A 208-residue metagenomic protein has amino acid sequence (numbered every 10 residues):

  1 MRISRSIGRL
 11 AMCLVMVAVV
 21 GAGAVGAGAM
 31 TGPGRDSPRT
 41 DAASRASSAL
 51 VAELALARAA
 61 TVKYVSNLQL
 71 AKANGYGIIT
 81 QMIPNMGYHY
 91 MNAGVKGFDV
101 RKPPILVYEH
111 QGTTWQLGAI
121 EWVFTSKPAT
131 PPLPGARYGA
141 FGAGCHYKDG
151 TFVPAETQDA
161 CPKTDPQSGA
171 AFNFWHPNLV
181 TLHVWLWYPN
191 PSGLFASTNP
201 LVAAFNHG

Functional and structural regions predicted by a protein language model:
R2-A11: Bacterial N-terminal signal peptides that target proteins for export
A11-G23: Bacterial N-terminal signal peptides
A22-V25, P38: Intrinsically disordered, low-complexity regions of eukaryotic proteins
A24-P33: Sec-dependent signal peptide cleavage junction
G32-G208: Primary mode marks residue(s) on the alpha4-beta5-alpha5 output face of response regulator receiver
